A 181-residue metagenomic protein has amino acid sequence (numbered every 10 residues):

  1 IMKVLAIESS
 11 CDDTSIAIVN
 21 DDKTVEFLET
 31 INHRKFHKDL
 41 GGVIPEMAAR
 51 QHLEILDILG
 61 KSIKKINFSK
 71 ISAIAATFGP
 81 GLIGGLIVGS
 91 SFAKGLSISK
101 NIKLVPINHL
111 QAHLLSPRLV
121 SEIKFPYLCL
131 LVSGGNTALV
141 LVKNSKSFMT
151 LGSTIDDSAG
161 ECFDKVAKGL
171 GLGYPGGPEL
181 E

Functional and structural regions predicted by a protein language model:
K3-K70, A76, P80, H109 (+1 more regions): N-terminal beta-alpha supersecondary unit
A6-S10, A17, E26-L28, I123-F125 (+2 more regions): A short helix-loop
C11-D13, M47, Q51-I55, S91 (+4 more regions): Conserved active-site and cofactor/substrate-binding residues in soluble primary-metabolism enzymes
D21-T24, I31-R34, K61, K65 (+4 more regions): Generic secondary-structure signature for well-ordered alpha-helical cores
I55-I58, S62, G95, H113-S116 (+3 more regions): Alpha-helical scaffold segments in soluble metabolic enzymes
A76-I102: Short Gly/Thr/Asp-enriched flexible loops that form oxyanion-binding sites at enzyme active sites
T77, V88, L104-Q111, L130-V132 (+1 more regions): Active-site nucleophile and cofactor-binding loops and adjacent substrate-binding regions of central metabolic enzymes
I102, P106-L128: Conserved phosphate-binding catalytic cores of ATP/NTP-utilizing and phosphoryl-transfer enzymes
